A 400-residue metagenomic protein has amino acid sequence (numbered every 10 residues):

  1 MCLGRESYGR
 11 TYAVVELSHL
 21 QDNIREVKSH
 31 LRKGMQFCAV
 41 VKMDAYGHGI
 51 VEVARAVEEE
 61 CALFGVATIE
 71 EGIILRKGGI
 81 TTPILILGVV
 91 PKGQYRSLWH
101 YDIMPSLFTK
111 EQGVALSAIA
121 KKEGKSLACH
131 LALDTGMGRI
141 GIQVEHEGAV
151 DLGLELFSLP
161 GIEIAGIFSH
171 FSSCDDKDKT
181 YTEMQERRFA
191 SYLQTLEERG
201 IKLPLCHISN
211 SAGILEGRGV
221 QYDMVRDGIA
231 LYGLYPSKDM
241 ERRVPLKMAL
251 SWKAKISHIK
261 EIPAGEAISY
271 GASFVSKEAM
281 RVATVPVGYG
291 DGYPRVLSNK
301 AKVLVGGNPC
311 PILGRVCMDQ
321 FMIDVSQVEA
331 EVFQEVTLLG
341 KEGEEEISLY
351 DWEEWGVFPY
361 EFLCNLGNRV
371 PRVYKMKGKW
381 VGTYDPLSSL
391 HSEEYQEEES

Functional and structural regions predicted by a protein language model:
C2-Q21, D44, E71, V90 (+4 more regions): Active-site anion/phosphate-binding pocket segments in diverse small-molecule metabolic enzymes
C2-S7, T11-V15, H19-D22, R32-H207: Active-site-proximal beta-alpha core segment in soluble small-molecule metabolic enzymes
